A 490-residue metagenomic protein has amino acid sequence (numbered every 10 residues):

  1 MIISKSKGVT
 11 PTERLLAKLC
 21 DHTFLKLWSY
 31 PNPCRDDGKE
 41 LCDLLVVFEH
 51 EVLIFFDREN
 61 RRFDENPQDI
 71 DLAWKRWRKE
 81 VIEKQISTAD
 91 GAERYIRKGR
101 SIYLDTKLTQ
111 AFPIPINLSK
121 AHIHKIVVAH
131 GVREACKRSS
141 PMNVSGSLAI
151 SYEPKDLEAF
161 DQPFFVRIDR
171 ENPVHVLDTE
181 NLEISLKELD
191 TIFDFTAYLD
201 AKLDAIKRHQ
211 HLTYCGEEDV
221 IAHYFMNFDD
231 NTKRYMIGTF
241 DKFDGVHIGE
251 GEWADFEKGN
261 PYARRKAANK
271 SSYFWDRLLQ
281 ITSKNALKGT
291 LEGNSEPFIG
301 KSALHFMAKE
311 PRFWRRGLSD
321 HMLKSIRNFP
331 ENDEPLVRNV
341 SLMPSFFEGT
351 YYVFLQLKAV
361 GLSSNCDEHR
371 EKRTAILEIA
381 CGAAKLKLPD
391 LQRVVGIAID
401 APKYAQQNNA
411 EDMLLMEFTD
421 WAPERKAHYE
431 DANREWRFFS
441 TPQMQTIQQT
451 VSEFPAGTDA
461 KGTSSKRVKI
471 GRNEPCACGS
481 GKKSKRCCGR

Functional and structural regions predicted by a protein language model:
M1-C42, V46-K461: Intrinsically disordered, low-complexity Ser/Thr/Pro/Gly-rich regulatory segments
F439-R490: Acidic/negatively charged segments and metal-coordination signatures
